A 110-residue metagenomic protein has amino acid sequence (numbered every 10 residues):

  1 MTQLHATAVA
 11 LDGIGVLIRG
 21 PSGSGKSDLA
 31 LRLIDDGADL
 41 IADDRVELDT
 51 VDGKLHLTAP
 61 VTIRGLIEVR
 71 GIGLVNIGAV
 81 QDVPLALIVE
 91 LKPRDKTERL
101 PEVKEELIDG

Functional and structural regions predicted by a protein language model:
M1-I14, R19, V51, H56: Extreme N-terminal, non-catalytic leader segments that precede Walker-type/kinase nucleotide-binding cores
Q3-L4, K26-S27, L74-N76: A generic local structural motif
A6-A8, R45, V103: Short, acidic/polar N-cap/turn motifs at the starts of alpha helices
G13-I34: Glycine-rich phosphate-binding P-loop
R19, I67-V69, E106: Short glycine- and Lys/Arg-enriched binding-loop motifs that mark or flank ligand-binding interfaces
D35-P93: Conserved nucleotide-sensing/catalytic segment adjacent to the nucleotide-binding pocket in NTP-handling enzymes
D82-G110: Conserved NTP phosphate-binding and transfer environment spanning the P-loop NTPase/kinase superfamily
